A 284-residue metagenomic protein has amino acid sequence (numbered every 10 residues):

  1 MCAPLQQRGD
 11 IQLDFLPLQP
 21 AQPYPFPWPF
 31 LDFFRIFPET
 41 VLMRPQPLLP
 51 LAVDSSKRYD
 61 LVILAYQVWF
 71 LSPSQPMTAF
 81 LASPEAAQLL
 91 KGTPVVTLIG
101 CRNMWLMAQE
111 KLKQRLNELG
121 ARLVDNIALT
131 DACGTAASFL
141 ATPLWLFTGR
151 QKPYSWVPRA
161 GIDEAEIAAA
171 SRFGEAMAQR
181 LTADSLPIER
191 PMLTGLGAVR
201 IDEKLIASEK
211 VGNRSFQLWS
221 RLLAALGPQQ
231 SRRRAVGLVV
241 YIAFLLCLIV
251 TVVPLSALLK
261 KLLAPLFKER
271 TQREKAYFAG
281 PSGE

Functional and structural regions predicted by a protein language model:
M1-A65, L71-P76, A82, K91 (+2 more regions): N-terminal beta1-alpha1-beta2 submodule of the flavodoxin-like/Rossmannoid cofactor-binding fold
P25-F30, Q109-E110, T135-L140: Short aromatic-enriched loop/helix-cap "lid" or pocket-rim segments at secondary-structure transitions that line
I36-T40, Q114-R122, T142-Y154: A polyampholytic, Gly/Pro-enriched intrinsically disordered region
Y66, I99-R102, A160-G161: Second-shell loop/turn segments in exported
Q75-P84, Q109-Q114: "Short basic amphipathic alpha-helical interaction patches in structured regions
P94-T135: Short, glycine-/small-residue-rich phosphate/pyrophosphate-handling segment
G134-V211: Glycine-rich phosphate/pyrophosphate-binding loop and the adjoining helix
